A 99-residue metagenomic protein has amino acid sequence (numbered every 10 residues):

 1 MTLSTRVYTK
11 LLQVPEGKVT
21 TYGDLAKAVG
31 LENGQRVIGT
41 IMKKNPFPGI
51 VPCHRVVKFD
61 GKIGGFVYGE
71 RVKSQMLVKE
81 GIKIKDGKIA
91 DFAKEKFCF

Functional and structural regions predicted by a protein language model:
M1-F99: Nucleic acid-binding interface residues in structured DNA/RNA-binding domains, emphasizing the DNA-engaging scaffolds
